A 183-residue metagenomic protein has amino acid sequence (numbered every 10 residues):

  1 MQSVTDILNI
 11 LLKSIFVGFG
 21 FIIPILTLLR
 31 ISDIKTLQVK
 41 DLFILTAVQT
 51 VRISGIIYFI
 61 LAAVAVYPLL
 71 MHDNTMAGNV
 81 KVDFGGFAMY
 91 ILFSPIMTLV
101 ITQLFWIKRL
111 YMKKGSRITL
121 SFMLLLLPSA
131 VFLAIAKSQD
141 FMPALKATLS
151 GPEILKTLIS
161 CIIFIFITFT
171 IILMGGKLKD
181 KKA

Functional and structural regions predicted by a protein language model:
M1-L61, P68: Long, contiguous internal "core" modules enriched in hydrophobic/ aromatic residues
L8-L12, A47-V51, T75-Y90: Transmembrane alpha-helix entry/boundary detector in multi-pass membrane proteins
L29-R30, A63-T75, F132-P143: Membrane-helix interface motif
R30-K35, T170-A183: Membrane-interface capping segments at transmembrane-helix boundaries
I34-V48, I107-R117, K182: Membrane-interface helix-boundary motifs at transmembrane edges
G78-F93, A144-I172: Membrane-interface transmembrane-helix boundary segments in multi-pass integral membrane proteins
F93-G115: Alpha-helical transmembrane segments in multipass membrane proteins, preferentially the mid-helix core
K114-P128: Central hydrophobic cores of alpha-helical transmembrane segments in multi-pass integral membrane proteins
